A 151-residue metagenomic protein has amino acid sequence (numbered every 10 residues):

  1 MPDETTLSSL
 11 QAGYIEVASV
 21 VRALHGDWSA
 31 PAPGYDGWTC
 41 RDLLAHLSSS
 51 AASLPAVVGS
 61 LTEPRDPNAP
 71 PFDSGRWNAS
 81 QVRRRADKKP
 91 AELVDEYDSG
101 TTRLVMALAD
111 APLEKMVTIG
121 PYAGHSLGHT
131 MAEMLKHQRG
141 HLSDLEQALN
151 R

Functional and structural regions predicted by a protein language model:
M1-T5, A52-G100, K115, N150-R151: Short, helix-capping/interhelical loops that line the mouth of catalytic, cofactor-, or ligand-binding pockets
D3, S9-A30, G34-G37: Long, hydrophobic N-terminal alpha-helical segment
S9, E16-V17, D27, D66-W77 (+2 more regions): N-proximal short alpha-helices
L10-V17, C40-P55, N78, R83-D87 (+3 more regions): Alpha-helical transition-metal enzyme core signature, strongest for iron centers
R22-G34, T102-A132: Acidic interhelical loop/turn segments
R22-H25, P55, T62, A109-P112 (+1 more regions): A structural signal for long alpha-helical coiled-coils and helix-turn connectors that form the cytosolic signaling
